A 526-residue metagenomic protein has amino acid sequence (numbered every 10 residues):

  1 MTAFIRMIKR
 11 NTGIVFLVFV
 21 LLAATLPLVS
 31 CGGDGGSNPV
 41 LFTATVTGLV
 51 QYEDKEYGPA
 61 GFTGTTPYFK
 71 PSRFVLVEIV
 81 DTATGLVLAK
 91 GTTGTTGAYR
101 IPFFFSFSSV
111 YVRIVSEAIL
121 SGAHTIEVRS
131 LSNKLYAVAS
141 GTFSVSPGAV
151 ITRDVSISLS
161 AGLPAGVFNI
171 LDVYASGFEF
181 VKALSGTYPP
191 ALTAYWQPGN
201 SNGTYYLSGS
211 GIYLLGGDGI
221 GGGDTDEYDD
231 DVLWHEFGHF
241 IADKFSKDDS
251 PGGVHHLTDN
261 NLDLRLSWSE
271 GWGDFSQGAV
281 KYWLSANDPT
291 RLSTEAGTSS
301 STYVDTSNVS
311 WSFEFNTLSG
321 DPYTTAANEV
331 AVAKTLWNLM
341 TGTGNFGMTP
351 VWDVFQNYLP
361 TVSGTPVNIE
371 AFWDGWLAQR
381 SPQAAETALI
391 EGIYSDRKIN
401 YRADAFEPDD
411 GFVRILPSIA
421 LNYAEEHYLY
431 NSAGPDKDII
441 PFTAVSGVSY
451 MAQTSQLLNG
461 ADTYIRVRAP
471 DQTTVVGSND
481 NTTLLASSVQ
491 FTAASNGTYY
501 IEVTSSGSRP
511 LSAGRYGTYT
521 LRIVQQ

Functional and structural regions predicted by a protein language model:
A23-G48: Bacterial Sec-dependent N-terminal signal peptides
E53-T84, P189, G460-T463: Short, ordered, surface-exposed loop/turn motifs in non-cytosolic proteins
D81-A98: Short, acidic Ser/Thr/Gly-rich low-complexity loop/linker segments typical of extracellular and cell-surface proteins
R100-F104, I151, V155-T193: Zn2+-dependent metallopeptidase catalytic core
L214-L233: Short pre-active-site segment immediately N-terminal to the catalytic Zn-binding motif
D249-P408, P435: Replace "(M1/M4/M9/M12/WLM)" with "(e.g., M1/M4/M8/M9/M12/M26/WLM)" and add "not limited to" to clarify scope
Y401-I419, D438-P441, L458-N459, R466-Q472 (+1 more regions): C-terminal edge strands of extracellular/lumenal beta-sandwich accessory domains
L421-Y450, Y464-R466, L484-Q490, Y500 (+1 more regions): Non-catalytic, beta-strand-enriched accessory regions in extracellular/secretory proteins and membrane protein
